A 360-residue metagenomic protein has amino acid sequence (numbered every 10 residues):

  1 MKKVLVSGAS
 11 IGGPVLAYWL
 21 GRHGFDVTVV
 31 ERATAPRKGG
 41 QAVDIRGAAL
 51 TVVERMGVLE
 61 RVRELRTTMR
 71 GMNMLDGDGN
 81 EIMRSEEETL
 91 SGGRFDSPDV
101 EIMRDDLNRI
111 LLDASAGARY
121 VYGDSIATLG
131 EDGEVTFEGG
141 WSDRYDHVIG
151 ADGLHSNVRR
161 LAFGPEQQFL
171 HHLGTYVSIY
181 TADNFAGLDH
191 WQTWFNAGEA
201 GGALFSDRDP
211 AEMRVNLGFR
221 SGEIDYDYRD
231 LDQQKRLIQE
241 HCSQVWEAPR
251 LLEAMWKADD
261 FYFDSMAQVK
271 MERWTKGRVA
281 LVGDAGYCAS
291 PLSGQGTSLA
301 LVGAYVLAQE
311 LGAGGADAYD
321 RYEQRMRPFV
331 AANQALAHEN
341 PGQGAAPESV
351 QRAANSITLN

Functional and structural regions predicted by a protein language model:
M1-G12: Beta1/beta-strand and adjacent pyrophosphate-binding region of the FAD-binding site in flavoprotein oxidoreductases
M1-K2, R22, E64, G79 (+3 more regions): C-terminal helical "tail/cap" subdomain of flavin- and related membrane-associated enzymes
K2-V4, G21-H23, R46-T181, G222-Q239 (+1 more regions): Conserved N-terminal helical subregion
G12, A35, H155: Conserved Rossmann-like nucleotide-cofactor binding loop
G21-Q41: Glycine-rich FAD pyrophosphate-binding loop
V27-T28, V148, T275, V279-V282 (+1 more regions): Residue-level marker for buried hydrophobic side chains located in beta-strands that build the well-ordered beta-sheet
G174-S206: Flavin-dependent oxidoreductases
N184, H190, R208-P210, F219-S293: FAD/FMN-dependent oxidoreductases across multiple families
